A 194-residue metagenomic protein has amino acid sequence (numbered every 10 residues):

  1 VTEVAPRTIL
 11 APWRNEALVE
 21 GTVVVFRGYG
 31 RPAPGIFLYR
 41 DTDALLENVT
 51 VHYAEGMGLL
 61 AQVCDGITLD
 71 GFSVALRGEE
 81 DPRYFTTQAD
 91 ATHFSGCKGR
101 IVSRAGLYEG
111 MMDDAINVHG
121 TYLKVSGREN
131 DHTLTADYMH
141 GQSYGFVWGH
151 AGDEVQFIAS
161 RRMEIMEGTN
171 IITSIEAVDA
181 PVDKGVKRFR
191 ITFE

Functional and structural regions predicted by a protein language model:
V1-P32, G71-F94, D113-S143, G149-E194: Acidic/polar low-complexity surface segments
V19-G21, D43-N48, G66-F72, R100-R104: All-beta strand scaffolds that present successive hydrophobic residues in beta-strands
L38: The feature marks a conserved, polyanion-engaging helical scaffold used by nucleic-acid processing enzymes and innate
D41, H52-G56, C64-I67, G71-E79 (+2 more regions): Surface-exposed loop/turn segments connecting beta-strands in extracellular beta-rich domains
L59-Q62, T169: Composition- and surface-driven signal marking solvent-exposed, interaction-prone regions in large proteins
G96-G110, A159: Repeat-solenoid scaffold signature
